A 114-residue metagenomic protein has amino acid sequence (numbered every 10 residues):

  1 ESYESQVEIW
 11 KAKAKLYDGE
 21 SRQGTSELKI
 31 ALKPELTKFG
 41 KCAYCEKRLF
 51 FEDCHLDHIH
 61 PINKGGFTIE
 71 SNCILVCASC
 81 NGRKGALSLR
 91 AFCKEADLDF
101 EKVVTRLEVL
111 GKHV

Functional and structural regions predicted by a protein language model:
E1-Y44, V104-L110: Short, charged surface segments at domain edges that flank catalytic/cofactor-binding sites
Q6-K15, E70-G85, E101-V114: Short Fe-S-cluster ligation motifs
A31, I62, N81: Generic anion/oxyanion-binding catalytic loop in active/binding sites
Y44-L75, K84-E95: Histidine-centered nuclease catalytic patch
